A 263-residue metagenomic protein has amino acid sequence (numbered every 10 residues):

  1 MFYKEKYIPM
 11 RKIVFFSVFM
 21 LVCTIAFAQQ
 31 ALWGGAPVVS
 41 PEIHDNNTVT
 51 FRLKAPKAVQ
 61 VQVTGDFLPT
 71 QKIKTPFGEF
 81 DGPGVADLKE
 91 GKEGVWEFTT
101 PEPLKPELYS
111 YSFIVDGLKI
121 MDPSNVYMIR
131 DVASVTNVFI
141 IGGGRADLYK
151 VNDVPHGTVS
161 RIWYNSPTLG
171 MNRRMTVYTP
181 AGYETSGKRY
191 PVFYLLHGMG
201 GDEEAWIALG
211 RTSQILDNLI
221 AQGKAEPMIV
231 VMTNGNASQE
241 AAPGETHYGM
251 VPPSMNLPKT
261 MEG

Functional and structural regions predicted by a protein language model:
F2-I13: Positively charged n-region of N-terminal signal peptides that target proteins for export
K6, V18-F19, F27: Intrinsic disorder/low-complexity segments
I13-C23: Sec-dependent N-terminal signal peptides
A26-A28, G34: Boundary at the C-terminal end of the N-terminal hydrophobic targeting segment
W33-P37, D81-G84: Short amphipathic beta-strand starts and helix->beta connectors
V38-E42: Short beta-strand segments of immunoglobulin-like
I43-G263: Non-catalytic cap/lid and distal C-terminal segments of serine-dependent acyl enzymes
